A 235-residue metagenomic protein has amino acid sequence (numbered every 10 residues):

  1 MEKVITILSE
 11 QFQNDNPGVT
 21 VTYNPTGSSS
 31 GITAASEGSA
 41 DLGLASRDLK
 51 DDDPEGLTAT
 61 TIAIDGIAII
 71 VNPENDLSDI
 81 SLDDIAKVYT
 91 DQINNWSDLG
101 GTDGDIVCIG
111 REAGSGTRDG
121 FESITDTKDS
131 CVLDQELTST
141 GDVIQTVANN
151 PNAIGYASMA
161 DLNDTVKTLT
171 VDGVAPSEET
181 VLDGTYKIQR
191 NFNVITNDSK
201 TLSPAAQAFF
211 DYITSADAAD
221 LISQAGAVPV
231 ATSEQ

Functional and structural regions predicted by a protein language model:
M1-A40, A45-Q235: Exported/periplasmic ABC-transporter solute-binding proteins
